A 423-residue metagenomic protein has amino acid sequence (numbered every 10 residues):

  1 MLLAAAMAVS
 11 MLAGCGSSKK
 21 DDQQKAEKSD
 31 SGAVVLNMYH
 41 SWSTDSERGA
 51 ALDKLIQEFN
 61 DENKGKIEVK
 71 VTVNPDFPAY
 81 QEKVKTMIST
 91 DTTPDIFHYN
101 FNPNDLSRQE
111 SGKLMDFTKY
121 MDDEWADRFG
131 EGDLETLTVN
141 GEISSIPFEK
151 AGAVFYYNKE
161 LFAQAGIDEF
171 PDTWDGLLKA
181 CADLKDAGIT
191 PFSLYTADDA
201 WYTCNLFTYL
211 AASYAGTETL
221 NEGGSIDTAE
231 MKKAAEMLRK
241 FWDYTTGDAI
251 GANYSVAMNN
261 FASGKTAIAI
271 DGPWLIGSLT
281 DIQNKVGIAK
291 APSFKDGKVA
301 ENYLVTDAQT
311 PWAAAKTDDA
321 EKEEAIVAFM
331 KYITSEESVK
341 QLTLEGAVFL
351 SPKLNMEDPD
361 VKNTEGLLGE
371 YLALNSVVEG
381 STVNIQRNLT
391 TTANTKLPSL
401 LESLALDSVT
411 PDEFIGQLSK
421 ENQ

Functional and structural regions predicted by a protein language model:
V9, A13-L106, E169, K298 (+4 more regions): Conserved N-terminal structural module of periplasmic/extracytoplasmic solute-binding proteins
A51, K233-M237, A320-I333, Q341 (+2 more regions): Short amphipathic alpha-helical coupling segments at ligand-binding clamshell hinges and other catalytic/signaling
E62-F129, T136-T138, A163-D172, N260 (+5 more regions): Extracytoplasmic "Venus flytrap"/periplasmic binding protein-like
E62-G65, D243, T280-V348: Extracytoplasmic/periplasmic substrate-recognition and gating elements
T86, P94-D95, W125-L161, T190-T196 (+3 more regions): A structural signal for short loop-to-beta-strand junctions that line the ligand-binding cleft of periplasmic/secreted
N100-A153, L178, L184, Y202-T208 (+4 more regions): Hinge/lid segment of periplasmic solute-binding proteins
T138, T306, V348-F349, L368-N422: C-terminal capping/gating helix-and-loop segments adjacent to ligand/active sites or protein-protein/ligand interfaces
C181-D183, E222-I250: Glycine-centered hinge/linker elements that transmit conformational signals in sensory and ligand-binding systems
